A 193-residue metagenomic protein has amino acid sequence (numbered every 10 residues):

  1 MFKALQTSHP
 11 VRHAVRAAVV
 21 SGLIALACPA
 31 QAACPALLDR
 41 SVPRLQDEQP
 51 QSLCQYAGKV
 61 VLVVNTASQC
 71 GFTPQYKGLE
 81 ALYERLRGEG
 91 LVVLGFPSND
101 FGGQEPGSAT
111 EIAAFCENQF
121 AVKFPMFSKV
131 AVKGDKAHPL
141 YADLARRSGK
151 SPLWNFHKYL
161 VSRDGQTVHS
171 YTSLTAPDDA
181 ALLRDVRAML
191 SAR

Functional and structural regions predicted by a protein language model:
M1-R12: N-terminal secretory signal peptides that target proteins for export/translocation
V15-I24, C28: Hydrophobic helical h-region of N-terminal Sec-dependent signal peptides in bacterial secretory/periplasmic proteins
Q31-C54, P74: N-terminal "domain-start" segment that seeds a small globular fold
L38-D39, S128, S162, L190: Terminal helix/beta-alpha structural elements that buttress the NAD(P)+-binding lobe
A57-L62: Local sequence-structure signature of Cys/Sec-based thiol-disulfide redox active-site neighborhoods
N65-Q69: Amphipathic alpha-helical repeat scaffolds
F72-A137: Structural microenvironment flanking redox-active thiols in thiol-disulfide oxidoreductases
P139-R193: Thiol-/selenol-based redox modules, centered on thioredoxin-like and closely related oxidoreductase domains
